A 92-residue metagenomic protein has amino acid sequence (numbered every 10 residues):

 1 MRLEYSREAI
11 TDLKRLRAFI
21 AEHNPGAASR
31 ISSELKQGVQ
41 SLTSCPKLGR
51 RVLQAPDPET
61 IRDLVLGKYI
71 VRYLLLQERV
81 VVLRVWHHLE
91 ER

Functional and structural regions predicted by a protein language model:
M1-R2, R92: Absolute protein N-terminus
R2-T60, L76: Basic, Lys/Arg-enriched alpha-helical interface segments
L66-R92: Enriched for short, Lys/Arg-rich terminal
